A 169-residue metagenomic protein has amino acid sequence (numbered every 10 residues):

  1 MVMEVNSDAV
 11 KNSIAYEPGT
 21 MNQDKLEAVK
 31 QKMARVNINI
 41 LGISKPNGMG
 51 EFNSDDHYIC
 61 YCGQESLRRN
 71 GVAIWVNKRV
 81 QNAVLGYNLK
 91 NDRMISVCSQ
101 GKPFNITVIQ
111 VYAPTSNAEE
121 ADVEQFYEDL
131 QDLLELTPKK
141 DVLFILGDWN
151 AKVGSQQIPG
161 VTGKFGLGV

Functional and structural regions predicted by a protein language model:
M1-V169: A shared catalytic/ligand-binding motif for oxyanion handling
